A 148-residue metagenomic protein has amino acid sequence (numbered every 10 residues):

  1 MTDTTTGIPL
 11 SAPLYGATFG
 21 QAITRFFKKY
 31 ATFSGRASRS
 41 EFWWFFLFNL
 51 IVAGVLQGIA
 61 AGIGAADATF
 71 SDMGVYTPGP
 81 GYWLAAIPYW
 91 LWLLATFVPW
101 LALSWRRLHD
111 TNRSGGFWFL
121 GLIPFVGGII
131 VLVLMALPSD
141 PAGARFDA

Functional and structural regions predicted by a protein language model:
M1-F48, A102-G116, V133-A148: Membrane-interface extramembranous regions at the lipid-water interface
T2-D3, A53-F97: Membrane-helix interface segments in multi-pass membrane proteins
K29, Q57-A61, W100, G121 (+1 more regions): Structural signal for membrane-spanning alpha-helices in multi-pass inner-membrane proteins, emphasizing helix cores
S34-G35, V75-G79, D110, G121-L122: Helix-boundary and loop/linker segments of multi-pass membrane transporters
L47-I51, L91, L122-I123: Hydrophobic residues within alpha-helical transmembrane segments of multi-pass solute transporters/permease subunits
L94, G128-I129: Hydrophobic alpha-helical transmembrane segments of integral membrane proteins
W118-G127: Short hydrophobic membrane-inserting alpha-helices and related fusion/pore-forming segments
